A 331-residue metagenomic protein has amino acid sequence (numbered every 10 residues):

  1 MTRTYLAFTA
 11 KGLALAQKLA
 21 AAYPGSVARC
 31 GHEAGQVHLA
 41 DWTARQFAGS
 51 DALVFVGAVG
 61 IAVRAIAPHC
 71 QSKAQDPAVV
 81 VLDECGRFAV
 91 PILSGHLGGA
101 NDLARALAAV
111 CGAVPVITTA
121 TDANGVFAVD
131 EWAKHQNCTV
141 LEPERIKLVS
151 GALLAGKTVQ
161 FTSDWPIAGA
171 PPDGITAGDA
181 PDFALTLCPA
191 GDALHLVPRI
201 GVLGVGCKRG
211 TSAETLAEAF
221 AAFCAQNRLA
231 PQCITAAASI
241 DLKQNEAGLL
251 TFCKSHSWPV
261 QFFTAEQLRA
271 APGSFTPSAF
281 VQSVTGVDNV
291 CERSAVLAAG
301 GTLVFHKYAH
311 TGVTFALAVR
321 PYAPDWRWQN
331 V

Functional and structural regions predicted by a protein language model:
M1-Y5: Extreme N-terminal starter segment of soluble prokaryotic enzymes
F8, G12-K18, G25, Q36-H38 (+5 more regions): Conserved mixed alpha/beta catalytic, RNA-binding, or beta-rich assembly cores of soluble enzyme, regulatory
A28, A78, V114, P259-Q261 (+1 more regions): Conserved beta-strand segments of alpha/beta enzyme cores
C30-E33, T118-A120, F263-A265, H306-Y308: Conserved beta-strand termini and adjacent loop/short-helix elements that scaffold enzyme active sites in alpha/beta
I240-A295, A299-V313: C-terminal non-catalytic interaction/assembly regions of soluble proteins
